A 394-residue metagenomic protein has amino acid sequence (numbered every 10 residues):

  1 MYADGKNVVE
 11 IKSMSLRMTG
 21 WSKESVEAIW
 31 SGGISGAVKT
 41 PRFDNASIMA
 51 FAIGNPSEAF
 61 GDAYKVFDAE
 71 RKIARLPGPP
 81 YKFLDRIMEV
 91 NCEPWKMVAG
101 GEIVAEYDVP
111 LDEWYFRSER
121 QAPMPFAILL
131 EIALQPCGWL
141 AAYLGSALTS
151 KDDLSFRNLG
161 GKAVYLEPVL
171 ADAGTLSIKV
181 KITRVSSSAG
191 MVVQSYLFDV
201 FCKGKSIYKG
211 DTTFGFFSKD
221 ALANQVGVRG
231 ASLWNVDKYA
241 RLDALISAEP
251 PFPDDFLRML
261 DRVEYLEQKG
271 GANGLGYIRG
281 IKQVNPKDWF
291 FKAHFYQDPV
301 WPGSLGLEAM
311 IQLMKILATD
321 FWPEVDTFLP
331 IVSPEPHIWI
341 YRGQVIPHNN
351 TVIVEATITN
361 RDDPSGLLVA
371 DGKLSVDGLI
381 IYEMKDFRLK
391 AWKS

Functional and structural regions predicted by a protein language model:
Y2-D4, K12-M124, Y143, A147-T149 (+10 more regions): Non-catalytic linker/capping segments at the edges of enzyme domains
A122, F126-S146, S304-L307, I311-L313 (+2 more regions): Beta-strand/loop-rich accessory regions of lumenal/periplasmic or secreted enzymes, predominantly carbohydrate-active
L154-L159: A contiguous binding-surface segment within folded domains or other stable secondary-structure elements
V169-S177, G306, V345-I353: Short nucleic-acid-contacting surface segments enriched for D/E, G, S/T with interspersed K/R
V180, E355-T357: Glycine-rich and small/hydrophobic secondary-structure elements
